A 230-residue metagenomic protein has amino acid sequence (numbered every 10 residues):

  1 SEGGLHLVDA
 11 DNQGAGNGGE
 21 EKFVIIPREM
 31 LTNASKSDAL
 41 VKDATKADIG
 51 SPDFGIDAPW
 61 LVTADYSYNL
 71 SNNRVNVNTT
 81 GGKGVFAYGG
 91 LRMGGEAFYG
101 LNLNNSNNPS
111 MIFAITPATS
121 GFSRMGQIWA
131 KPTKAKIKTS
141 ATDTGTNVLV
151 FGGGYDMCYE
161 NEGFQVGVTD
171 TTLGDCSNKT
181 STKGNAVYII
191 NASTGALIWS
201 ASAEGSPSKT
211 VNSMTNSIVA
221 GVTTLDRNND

Functional and structural regions predicted by a protein language model:
S1-D230: A fold-level detector for beta-propeller and closely related beta-sheet-rich head/sensor domains
